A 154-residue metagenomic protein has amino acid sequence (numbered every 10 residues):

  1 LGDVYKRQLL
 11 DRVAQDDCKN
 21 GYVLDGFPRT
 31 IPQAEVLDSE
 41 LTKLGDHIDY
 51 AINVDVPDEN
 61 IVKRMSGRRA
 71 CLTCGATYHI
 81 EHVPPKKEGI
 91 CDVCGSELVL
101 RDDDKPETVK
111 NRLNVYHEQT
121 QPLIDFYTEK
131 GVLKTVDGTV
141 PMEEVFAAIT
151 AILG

Functional and structural regions predicted by a protein language model:
L1-Y5: Short, small-residue-biased leader/transition segments that mark boundaries at the very start of proteins
K6-D16: Conserved alpha-helical scaffold flanking the Walker A/P-loop in AAA+ ATPase domains
L9, V23, I52, I61 (+2 more regions): Residue-level signature of catalytic and energy-coupling elements of molecular machines, predominantly ATP/GTP-dependent
D17, F27-P84, T128, L153: ATP-dependent NMP and nucleoside kinases share a basic, alpha-helical "lid"
C18-Y22: Loop/turn-to-beta-strand initiation segments
G75-T77, I90, G95-S96: Cys/His-coordinated zinc-binding microdomains
E97-G154: NTP-dependent small-molecule kinase module
